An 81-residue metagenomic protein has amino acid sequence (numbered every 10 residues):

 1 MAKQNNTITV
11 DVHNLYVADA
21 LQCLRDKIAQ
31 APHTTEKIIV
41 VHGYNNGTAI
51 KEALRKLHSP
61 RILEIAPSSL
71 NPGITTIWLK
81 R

Functional and structural regions predicted by a protein language model:
M1-R81: Long, charged, low-complexity intrinsically disordered regions
